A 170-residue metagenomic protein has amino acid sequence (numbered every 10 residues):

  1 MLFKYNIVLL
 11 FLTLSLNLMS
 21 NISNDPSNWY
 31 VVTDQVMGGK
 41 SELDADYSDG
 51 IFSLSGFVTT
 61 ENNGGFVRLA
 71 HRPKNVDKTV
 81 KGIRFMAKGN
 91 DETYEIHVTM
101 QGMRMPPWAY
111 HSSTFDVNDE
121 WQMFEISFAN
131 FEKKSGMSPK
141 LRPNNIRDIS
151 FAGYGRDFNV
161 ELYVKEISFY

Functional and structural regions predicted by a protein language model:
L2-L9: Sec-dependent signal peptide recognition, specifically the positively charged N-region followed immediately by
L10-S15: N-terminal signal peptide c-region/cleavage motif recognized by signal peptidases
L16-Y170: Beta-rich carbohydrate-recognition modules and glycan-binding surfaces
